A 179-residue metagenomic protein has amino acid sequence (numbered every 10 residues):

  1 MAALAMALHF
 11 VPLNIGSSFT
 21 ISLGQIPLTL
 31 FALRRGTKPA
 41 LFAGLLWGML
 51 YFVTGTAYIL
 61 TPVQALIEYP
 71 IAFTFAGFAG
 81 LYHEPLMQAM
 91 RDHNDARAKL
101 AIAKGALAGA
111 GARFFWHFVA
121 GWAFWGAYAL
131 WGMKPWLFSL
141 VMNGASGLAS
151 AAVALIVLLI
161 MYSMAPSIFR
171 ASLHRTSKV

Functional and structural regions predicted by a protein language model:
M1-A7, V63-W122: Short helix-perturbing small/polar motifs within transmembrane alpha-helices
M1-R34, K38-F42: Hydrophobic transmembrane alpha-helices
A2, P135-V179: Alpha-helical transmembrane segments and their cytosolic interface
A2-M6, A32, A40, G44 (+7 more regions): Small-residue faces within membrane-embedded alpha-helices
A7-I21, L46-H83, W125-A129: Interfacial aromatic-anchored transmembrane helix boundaries in multi-pass membrane proteins
G16, T54, Y58, P62 (+3 more regions): Membrane-interfacial segments
I26, T37-L45, P62-L66, P70 (+5 more regions): Hydrophobic alpha-helical transmembrane segments
